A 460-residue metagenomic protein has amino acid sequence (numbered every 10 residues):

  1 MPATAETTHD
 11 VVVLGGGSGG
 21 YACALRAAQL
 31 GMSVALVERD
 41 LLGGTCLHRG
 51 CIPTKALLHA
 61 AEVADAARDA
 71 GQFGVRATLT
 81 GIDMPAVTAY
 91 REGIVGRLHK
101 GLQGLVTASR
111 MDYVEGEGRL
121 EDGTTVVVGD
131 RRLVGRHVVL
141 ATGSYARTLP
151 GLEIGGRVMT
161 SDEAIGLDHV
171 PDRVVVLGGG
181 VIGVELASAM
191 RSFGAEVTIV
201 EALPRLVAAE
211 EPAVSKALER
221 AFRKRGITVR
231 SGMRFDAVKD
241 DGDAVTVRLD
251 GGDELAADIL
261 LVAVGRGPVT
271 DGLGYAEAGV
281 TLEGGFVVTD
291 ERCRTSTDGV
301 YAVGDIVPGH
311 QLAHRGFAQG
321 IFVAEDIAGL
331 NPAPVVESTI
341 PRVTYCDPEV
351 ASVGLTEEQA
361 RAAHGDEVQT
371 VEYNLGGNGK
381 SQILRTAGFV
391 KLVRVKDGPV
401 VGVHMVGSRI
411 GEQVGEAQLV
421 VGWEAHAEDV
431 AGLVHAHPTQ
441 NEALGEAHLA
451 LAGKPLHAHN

Functional and structural regions predicted by a protein language model:
P2-H9, L25-M32, V37-V170, T198 (+7 more regions): Glycine-rich flavin
A5-G17, V170-G180: Beta1/beta-strand and adjacent pyrophosphate-binding region of the FAD-binding site in flavoprotein oxidoreductases
V12-L14, G118, L133-G143, V176-L177 (+3 more regions): Short hydrophobic core segments
L14-G17, C23, A28-D40, T45 (+4 more regions): Flexible, glycine-rich terminal cap/loop adjacent to redox cofactors in electron-transfer oxidoreductases
G19-C23, T45, V158, G183-L186 (+1 more regions): Short glycine/serine/threonine-rich phosphate/pyrophosphate-binding segments that cradle anionic phosphate groups
C51, T142-E196, V200, A276-R292 (+1 more regions): Glycine-rich dinucleotide-binding loop and its adjacent helix/turn
G129-R131, F235, R248-E254, R266: A structured beta-alpha segment of the ubiquitous adenosine-cofactor-binding alpha/beta core
G155-P171, E254-N331, E416: FAD-site-proximal beta/loop scaffold in flavoenzymes
